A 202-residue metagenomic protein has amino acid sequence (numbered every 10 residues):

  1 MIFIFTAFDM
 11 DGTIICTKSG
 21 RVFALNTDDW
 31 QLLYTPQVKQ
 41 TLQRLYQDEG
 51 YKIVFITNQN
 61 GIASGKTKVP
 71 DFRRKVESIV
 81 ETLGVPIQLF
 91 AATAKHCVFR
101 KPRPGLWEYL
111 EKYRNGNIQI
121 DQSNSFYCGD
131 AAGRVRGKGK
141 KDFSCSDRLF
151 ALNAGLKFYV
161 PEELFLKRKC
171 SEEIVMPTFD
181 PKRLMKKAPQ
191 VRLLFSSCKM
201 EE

Functional and structural regions predicted by a protein language model:
M1-E202: HAD-like aspartate-dependent phosphatase fold
